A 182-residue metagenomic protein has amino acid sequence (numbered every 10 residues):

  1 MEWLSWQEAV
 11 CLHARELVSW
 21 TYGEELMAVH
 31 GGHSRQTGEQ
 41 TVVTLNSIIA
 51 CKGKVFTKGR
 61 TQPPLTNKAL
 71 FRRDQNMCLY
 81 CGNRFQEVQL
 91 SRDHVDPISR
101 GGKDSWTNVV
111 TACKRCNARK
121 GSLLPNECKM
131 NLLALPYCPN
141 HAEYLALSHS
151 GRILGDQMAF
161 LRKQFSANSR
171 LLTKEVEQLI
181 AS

Functional and structural regions predicted by a protein language model:
M1-Q62, N67, M130-S182: Short helix-coil boundary/hinge micro-motifs
P63, G82-T111, K120-P136: Histidine-centered nuclease catalytic patch
K68-F71, D96-I98: Conserved interaction-surface patches within small, structured recognition/assembly domains
F71-N76, S105-V109: Short metal-coordination and nucleic-acid-contact micro-motifs, chiefly zinc-binding Cys/His arrays
L79-C81, R115: Short, cysteine/histidine-rich loop/knuckle motifs that typically chelate Zn2+
